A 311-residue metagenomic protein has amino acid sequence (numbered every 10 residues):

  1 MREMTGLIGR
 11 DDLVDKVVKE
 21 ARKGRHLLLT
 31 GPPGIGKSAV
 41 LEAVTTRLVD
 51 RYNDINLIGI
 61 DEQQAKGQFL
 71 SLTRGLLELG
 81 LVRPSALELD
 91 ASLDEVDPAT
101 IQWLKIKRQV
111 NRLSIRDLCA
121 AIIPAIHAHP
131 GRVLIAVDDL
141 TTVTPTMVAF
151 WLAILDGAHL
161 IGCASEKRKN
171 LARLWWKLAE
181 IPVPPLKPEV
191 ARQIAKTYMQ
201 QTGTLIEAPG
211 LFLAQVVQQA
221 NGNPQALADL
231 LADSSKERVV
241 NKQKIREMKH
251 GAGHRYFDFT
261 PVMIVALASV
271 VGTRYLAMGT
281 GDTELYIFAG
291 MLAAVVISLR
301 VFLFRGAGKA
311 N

Functional and structural regions predicted by a protein language model:
T5-V17: N-terminal pre-P-loop "Q-motif" helix
V18-G24: Phosphate-binding P-loop
H26-E42: Walker A/P-loop nucleotide-binding motif
L48-Q64: Conserved catalytic segments around the Walker B and adjacent sensor/switch elements of P-loop NTPase domains
V82-V137, T142-M147, E207-A208, F212 (+1 more regions): Mid-core helix/loop region of P-loop NTP-binding domains shared across ATPases and GTPases
I115, P130-W176, I181-P182: Sensor-1/coupling segment of RecA-like P-loop NTPase cores
H159, K167-Q215, A232-V240: Helix-loop-helix "sensor" segment of P-loop NTPases
L205, P209-N311: C-terminal alpha-helical "lid" subdomain
